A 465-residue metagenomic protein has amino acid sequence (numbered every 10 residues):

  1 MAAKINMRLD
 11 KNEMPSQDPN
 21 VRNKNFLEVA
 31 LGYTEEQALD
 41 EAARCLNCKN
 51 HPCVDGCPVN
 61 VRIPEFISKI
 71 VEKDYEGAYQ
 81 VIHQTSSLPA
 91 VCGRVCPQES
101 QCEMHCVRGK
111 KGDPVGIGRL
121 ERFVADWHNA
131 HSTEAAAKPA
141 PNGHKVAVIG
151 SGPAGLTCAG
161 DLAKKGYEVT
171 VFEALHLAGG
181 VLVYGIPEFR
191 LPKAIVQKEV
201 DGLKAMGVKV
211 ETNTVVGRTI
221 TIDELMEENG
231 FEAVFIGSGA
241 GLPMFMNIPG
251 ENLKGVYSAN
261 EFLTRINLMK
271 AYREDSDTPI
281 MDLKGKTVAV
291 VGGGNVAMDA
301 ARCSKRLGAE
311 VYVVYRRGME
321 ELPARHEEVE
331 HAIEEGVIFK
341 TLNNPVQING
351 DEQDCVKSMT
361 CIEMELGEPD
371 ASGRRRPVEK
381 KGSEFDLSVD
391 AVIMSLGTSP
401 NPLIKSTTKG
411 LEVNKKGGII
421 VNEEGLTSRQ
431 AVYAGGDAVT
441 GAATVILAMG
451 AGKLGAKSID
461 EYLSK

Functional and structural regions predicted by a protein language model:
A3-L27, P52-G77, E99-D126: Iron-sulfur (Fe-S) cluster-binding segments and ferredoxin-like electron-carrier domains, especially [2Fe-2S]
L31-P52, Y75-Q101, E227: Immediate flanking context of iron-sulfur cluster ligation sites
F66, P89-I149, K165, V208-K286 (+2 more regions): FAD-binding core/adjacent interface of flavoenzyme oxidoreductases
H144-T170, A297-K305: N-terminal Rossmann-like FAD-binding beta1-loop-alpha1 element of flavoenzymes
V171, L175-A205, V210, A301-Q347: Rossmann-like dinucleotide-binding cores of NAD(P)H-dependent redox enzymes
T212-E224, L342-D354, E365-G367: A conserved short coil-to-beta-strand element within the FAD-binding core of flavoproteins
N252-G285, P369-A442: FAD-site-proximal beta/loop scaffold in flavoenzymes
A438-S464: A conserved FAD-binding loop/helix module that cradles the flavin
